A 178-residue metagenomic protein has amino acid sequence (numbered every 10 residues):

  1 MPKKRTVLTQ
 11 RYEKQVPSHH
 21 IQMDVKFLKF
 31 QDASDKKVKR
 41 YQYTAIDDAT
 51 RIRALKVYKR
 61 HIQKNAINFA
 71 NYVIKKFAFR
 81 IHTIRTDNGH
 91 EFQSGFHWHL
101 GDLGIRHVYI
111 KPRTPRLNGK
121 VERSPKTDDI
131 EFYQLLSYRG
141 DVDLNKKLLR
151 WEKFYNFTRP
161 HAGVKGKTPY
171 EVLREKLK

Functional and structural regions predicted by a protein language model:
M1-I46, I52, N68: Mobile-element integrase/transposase regions, centering on the N-terminal DNA-binding/Zn-coordinating module
K3-Y12, H19, S94, L103 (+2 more regions): C-terminal domain-tail junction helix/linker
V25, D48, R60, N88: Residues immediately flanking
V38, L55-F79, T83: Active-site beta-loop-alpha junctions of metal-dependent nucleic acid enzymes, especially the RNase H-like/DDE
T44-A45, L100, K120-D129: A structural motif
I52-K56, Y109-I110, Q134: Short small-residue beta-strand/loop micro-motif enriched in glycine and branched aliphatics
H61, F79-Q93, R113, K165-T168: Acidic/histidine-rich, metal-coordinating catalytic segments
T83-N88, L100-K120, L136-Y138: RNase H-like polynucleotidyl transferase catalytic core
